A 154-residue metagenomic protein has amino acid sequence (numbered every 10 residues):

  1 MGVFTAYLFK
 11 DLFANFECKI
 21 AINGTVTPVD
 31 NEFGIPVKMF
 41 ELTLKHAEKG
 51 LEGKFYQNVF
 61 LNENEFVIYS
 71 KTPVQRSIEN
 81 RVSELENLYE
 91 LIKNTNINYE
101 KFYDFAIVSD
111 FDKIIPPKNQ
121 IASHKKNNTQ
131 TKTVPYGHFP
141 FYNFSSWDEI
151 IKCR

Functional and structural regions predicted by a protein language model:
M1-A6: Gly/Ala-rich beta-loop-alpha elbow adjacent to hydrolase catalytic centers
L12-H46, R81-I92, F144: Flexible "cap/lid" loop of the alpha/beta hydrolase fold
F13-A14, N96-K101, K125-K126: Short, conserved loop/helix-junction motifs that constitute active-site signature segments in enzyme catalytic cores
C18-I22, F105-I107, K132: Hydrophobic/aromatic beta-strand patches that form the interior of the parallel beta-sheet core in alpha/beta enzyme
E48-Y89: Conserved alpha/beta-hydrolase catalytic His-Asp/Glu region
E100, F105-V108, D112: Short beta-strand/loop motif that positions the catalytic acidic residue of the alpha/beta-hydrolase fold
K113-N119: Conserved alpha/beta-hydrolase "acid-adjacent" motif
I114, T131-I151: Catalytic histidine-centered segment of alpha/beta-hydrolase-like enzymes
